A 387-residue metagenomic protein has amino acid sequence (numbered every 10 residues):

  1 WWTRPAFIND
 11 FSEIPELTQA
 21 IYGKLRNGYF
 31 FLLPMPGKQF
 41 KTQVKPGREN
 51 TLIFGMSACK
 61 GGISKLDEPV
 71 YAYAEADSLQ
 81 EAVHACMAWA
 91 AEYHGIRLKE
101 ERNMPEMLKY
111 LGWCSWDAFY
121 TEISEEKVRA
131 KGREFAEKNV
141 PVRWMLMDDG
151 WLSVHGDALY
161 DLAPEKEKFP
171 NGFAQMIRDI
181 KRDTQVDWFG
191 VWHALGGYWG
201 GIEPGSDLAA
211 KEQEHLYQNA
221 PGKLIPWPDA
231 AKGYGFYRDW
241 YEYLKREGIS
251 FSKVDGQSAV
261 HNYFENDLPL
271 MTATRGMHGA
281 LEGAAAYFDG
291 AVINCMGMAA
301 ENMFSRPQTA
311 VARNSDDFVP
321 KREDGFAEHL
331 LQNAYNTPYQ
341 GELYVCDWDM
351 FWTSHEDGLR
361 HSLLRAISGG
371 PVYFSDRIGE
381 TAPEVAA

Functional and structural regions predicted by a protein language model:
W1-A91: N-terminal accessory beta-strand-rich subdomains and adjacent acidic, glycine-rich linkers that precede catalytic cores
M35, S57, A74-E75, C114-W116 (+2 more regions): Structured loops at beta-to-helix junctions and adjacent beta-edge loops in soluble globular domains
Y93-R97, Y120, V142, F288 (+1 more regions): Short secondary-structure junctions and interdomain/linker hinges
R97-E106: Short boundary motifs at domain starts and secondary-structure transition points
E106-M271: Aromatic-lined carbohydrate-binding/catalytic grooves of carbohydrate-active enzymes
G132-A136, T381-A387: Short linear, low-complexity motifs centered on an aromatic residue
F173-D183, T272-V292: Alpha-helix-loop-beta-strand connector modules within alpha/beta enzyme cores
I202-E242, R246, G279-P383: Glycan-recognition surfaces
